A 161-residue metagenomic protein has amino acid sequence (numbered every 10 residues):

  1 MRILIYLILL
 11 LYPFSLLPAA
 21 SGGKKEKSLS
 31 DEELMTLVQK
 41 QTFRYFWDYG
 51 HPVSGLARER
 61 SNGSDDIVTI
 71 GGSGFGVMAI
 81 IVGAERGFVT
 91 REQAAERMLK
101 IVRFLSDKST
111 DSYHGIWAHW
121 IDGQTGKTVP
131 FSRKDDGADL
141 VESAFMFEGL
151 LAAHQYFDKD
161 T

Functional and structural regions predicted by a protein language model:
M1-I5: Positively charged n-region of N-terminal signal peptides that target proteins for export
Y6-S15: Bacterial N-terminal signal peptides
P18-G22: Boundary at the C-terminal end of the N-terminal hydrophobic targeting segment
G23-V68, S112-I116, W120: Low-complexity, Ser/Thr/Pro/Gly-enriched N-terminal "stalk/linker" regions
K25-L34, F75-V89, F104-D107, F145-D160: Well-ordered alpha-helical scaffold segments within catalytic/enzyme domains
V38, S64-M78, A138-E148: Aromatic- and histidine-enriched alpha-helix N-cap/loop-to-helix transition segments that scaffold the rims
D66-G74, M78-D135: Membrane helical hairpin/interfacial module
Q124-T161: Internal, well-ordered domain-core segments that constitute the primary functional module of diverse proteins
